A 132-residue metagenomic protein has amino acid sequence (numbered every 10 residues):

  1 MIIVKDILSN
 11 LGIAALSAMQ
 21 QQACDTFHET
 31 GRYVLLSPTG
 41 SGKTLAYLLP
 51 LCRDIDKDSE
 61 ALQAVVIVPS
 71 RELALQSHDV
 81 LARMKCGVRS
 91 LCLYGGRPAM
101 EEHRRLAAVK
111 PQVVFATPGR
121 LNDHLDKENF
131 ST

Functional and structural regions predicted by a protein language model:
M1-L36: Conserved pre-motif I regulatory segment
K5-D6, S59-D126: Conserved nucleic-acid-binding Ia/Ib motif block in the N-terminal RecA-like helicase ATPase lobe
Q21-Y33, T44-S59, V65, L75 (+2 more regions): Walker A/P-loop NTP-binding motif
S37-S41: The conserved Walker
G42-T44, R97-P98: Gly/Ser/Thr-rich beta-alpha loop segments that engage phosphate groups in nucleotides
D126-T132: Short basic/glycine-enriched coil/helix segment immediately N-terminal to the Walker B
